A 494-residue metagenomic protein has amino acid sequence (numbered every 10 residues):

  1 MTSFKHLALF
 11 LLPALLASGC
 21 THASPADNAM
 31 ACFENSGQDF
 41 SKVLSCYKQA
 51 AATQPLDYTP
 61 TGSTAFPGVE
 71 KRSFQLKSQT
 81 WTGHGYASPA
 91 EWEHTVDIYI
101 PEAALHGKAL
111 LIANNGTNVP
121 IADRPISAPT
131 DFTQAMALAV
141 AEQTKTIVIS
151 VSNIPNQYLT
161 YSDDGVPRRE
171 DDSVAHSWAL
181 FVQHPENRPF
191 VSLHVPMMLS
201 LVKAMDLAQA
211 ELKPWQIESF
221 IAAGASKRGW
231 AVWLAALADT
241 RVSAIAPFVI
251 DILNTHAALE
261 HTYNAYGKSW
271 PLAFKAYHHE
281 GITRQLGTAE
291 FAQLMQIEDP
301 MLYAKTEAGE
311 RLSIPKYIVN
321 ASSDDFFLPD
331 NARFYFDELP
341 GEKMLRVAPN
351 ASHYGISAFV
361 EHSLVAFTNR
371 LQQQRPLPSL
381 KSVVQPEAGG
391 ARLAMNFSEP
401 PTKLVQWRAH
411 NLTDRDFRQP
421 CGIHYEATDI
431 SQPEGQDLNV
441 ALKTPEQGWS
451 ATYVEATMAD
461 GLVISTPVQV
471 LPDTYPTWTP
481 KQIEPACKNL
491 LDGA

Functional and structural regions predicted by a protein language model:
P25-H106: Catalytic-loop region of hydrolases
T95, H106-T117: Short beta-strand element of the alpha/beta-hydrolase
V119-P129, A141, K145-L199, N254 (+1 more regions): Cap/lid segment of the alpha/beta-hydrolase catalytic domain
Q183-S226, V242: Gly/Ser-rich "nucleophile elbow"/oxyanion-hole loop immediately N-terminal to the catalytic nucleophile in hydrolases
G224-L234: Glycine-rich nucleophile elbow surrounding the catalytic serine of serine-hydrolase chemistry
L234-R284, R346-P349, G355-A358: Hydrolase active-site cap/lid region
A289-P349, F397-L404, T413: Serine-hydrolase catalytic core
F367-R408, A427-A441: Surface beta-strand/loop "capping" patches
